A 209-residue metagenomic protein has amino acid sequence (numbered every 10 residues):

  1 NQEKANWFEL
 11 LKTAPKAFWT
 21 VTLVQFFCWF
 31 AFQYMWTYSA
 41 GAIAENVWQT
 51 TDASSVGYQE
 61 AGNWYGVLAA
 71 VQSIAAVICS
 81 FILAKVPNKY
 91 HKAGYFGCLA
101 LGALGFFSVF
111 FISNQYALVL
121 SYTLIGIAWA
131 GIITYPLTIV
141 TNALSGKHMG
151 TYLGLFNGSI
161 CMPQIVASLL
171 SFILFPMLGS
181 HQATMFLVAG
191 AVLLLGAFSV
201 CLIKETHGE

Functional and structural regions predicted by a protein language model:
N1-L23: Juxtamembrane intracellular "pre-TM" segments in multi-pass secondary transporters
Q49-S73, T184: Loop-to-transmembrane helix entry
I78-H91, F175: Helix-to-loop junctions at the C-terminal end of transmembrane segments in multipass secondary transporters
L101-S113: C-terminal ends and interior cores of transmembrane alpha-helices in multi-pass membrane transporters/permeases
G131-S145: Intracellular juxtamembrane helix-capping segments at the cytosolic ends of symmetry-related transmembrane helices
G146-L178: A late C-terminal transmembrane helix in Major Facilitator Superfamily
V166, L187-E209: Multi-pass alpha-helical transporter architecture, strongest for 12-TM Major Facilitator/SLC carriers used
I173-L193: A membrane-interface helix-boundary motif in multi-pass transporters
